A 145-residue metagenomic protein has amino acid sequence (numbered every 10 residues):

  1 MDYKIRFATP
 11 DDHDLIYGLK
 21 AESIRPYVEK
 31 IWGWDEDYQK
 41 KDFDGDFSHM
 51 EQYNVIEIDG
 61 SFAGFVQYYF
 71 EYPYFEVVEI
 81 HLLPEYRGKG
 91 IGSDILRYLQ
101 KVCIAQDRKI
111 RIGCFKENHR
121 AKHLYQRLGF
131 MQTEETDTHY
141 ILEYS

Functional and structural regions predicted by a protein language model:
Y3-G18: A short beta-loop-alpha structural element at the N-terminal edge of CoA-dependent acyl/N-acetyltransferase catalytic
I24-D42: Conserved GNAT-fold acetyl-CoA-binding loop/helix
D44-V55: A short helix-loop-beta-strand connector motif used in the catalytic cores of GNAT acetyltransferases and, in some
V55, S61-Y69, E76-E79: Conserved beta-strand in the GNAT
I80-R87, C114-F115: A short, internal acetyl-CoA/4′-phosphopantetheine-binding micro-motif in the GNAT/acyltransferase core
G88-K101, H123-R127: Conserved acetyl-CoA-binding loop-helix of GNAT-fold acetyltransferases
C103-G113: Conserved GNAT acetyl-CoA-binding A-motif
I112-K122, T138-S145: Conserved beta-strand-loop-alpha-helix junction that forms the acyl-donor binding cleft
